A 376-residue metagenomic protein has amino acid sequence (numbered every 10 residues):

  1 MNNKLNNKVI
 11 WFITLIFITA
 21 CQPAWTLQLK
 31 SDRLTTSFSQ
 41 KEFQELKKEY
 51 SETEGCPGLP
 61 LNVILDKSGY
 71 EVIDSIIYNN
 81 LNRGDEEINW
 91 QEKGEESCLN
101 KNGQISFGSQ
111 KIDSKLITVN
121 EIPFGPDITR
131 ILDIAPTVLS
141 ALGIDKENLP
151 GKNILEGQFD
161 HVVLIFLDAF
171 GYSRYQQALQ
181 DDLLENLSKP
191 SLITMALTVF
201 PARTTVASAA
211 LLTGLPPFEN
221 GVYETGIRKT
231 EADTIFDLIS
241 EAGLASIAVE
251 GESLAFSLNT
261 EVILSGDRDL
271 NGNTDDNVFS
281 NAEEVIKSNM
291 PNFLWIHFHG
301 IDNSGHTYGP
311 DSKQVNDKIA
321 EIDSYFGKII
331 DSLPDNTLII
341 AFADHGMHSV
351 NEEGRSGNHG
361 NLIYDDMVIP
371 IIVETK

Functional and structural regions predicted by a protein language model:
N2-I10: Bacterial N-terminal signal peptides that target proteins for export
W11-A20: Bacterial N-terminal signal peptides
C21-T26, R33, K41, D66-G69 (+2 more regions): Feature captures the catalytic ectodomains and active-site-proximal regions of enzymes that hydrolyze or transfer
K30-S51: N-terminal capping segments
Y50-C56, D127-I128: Short, contiguous acidic and Ser/Thr-rich linear segments
T53-L65: Active-site nucleophilic cysteine motif
Y70-L99: Short, structured protein-protein interaction patches enriched in aromatics and acidic/basic residues, typified by
S97-N100, Q104-F107: Ubiquitin system architectures
